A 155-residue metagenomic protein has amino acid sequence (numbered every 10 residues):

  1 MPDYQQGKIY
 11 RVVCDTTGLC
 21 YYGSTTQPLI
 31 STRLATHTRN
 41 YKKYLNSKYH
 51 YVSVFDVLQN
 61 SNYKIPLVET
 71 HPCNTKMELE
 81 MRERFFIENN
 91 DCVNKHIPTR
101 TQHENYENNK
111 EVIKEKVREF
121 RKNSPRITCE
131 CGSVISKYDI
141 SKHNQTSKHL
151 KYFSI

Functional and structural regions predicted by a protein language model:
M1-I113: Structure-specific nucleic-acid interaction/processing domains
F120-N123: Short, flexible, mixed-charge glycine/proline-rich loop motifs that serve as phosphate/nucleic-acid-contacting
P125, Y138-I155: C-terminal recognition-helix end and immediately following basic linker of small zinc-binding "finger" domains
T128-C129: Short cysteine-rich clusters marking metal-coordination/redox-active sites
S133-S136: Cys/His-rich microdomains that often coordinate metals
